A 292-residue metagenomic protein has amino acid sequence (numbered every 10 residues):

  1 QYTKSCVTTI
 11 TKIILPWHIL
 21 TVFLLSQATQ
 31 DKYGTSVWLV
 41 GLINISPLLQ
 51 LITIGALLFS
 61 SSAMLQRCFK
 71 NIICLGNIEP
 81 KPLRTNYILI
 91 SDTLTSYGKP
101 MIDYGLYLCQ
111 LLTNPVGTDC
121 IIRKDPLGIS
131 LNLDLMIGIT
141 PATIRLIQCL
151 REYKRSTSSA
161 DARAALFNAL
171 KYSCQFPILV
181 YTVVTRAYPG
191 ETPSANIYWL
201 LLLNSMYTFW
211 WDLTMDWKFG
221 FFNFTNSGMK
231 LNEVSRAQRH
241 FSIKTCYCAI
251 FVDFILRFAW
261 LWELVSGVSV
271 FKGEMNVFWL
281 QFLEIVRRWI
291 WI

Functional and structural regions predicted by a protein language model:
Q1-T225, Q238, S242-I292: Alpha-helical, bilayer-embedded segments
